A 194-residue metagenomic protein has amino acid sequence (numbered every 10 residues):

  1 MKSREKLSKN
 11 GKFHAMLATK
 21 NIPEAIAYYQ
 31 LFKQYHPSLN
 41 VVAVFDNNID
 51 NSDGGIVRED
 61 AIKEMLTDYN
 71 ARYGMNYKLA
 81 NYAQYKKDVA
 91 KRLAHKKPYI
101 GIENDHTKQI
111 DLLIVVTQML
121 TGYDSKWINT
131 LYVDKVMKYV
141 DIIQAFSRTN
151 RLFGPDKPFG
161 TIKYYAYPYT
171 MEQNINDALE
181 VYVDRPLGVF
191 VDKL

Functional and structural regions predicted by a protein language model:
M1-V115: Conserved C-terminal RecA-like helicase domain
K6-L7, K33-L39, N104-T107, S125 (+2 more regions): Secondary-structure transition/capping motifs at alpha-helix termini and the adjoining loop/turn into the next element
A18-N21, M75, L79, Y132-V136 (+1 more regions): Hydrophobic alpha-helical scaffolding
I22-P23, N48-I49, Q118-T121, V136-K138 (+2 more regions): Short, glycine-/Ser/Thr-/acidic-enriched flexible segments
L31-Y35, I56-M65, N129-L131, F146-N150 (+1 more regions): Short secondary-structure boundary/capping segments
D50-V57, Y123-D124, V140-Q144, L152-P158 (+1 more regions): Switch/connector loops and helix/strand junctions flanking conserved nucleotide-binding motifs in nucleotide-processing
L112-V115, M119-F146, G160-Y164: A short beta-strand element within the Helicase C-terminal
F153-L194: Long, hydrophobic alpha-helical segments
